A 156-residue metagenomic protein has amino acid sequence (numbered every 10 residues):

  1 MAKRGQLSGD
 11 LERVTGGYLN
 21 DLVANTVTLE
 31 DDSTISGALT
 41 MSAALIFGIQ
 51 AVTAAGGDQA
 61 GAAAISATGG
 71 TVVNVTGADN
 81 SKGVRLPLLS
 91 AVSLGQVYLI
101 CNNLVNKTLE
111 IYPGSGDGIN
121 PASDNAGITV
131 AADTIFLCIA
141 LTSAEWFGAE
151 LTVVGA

Functional and structural regions predicted by a protein language model:
A2-T68: Intrinsic low-complexity, repeat-rich intrinsically disordered segments enriched in small/flexible residues
G5, E12-V14, Y18-N20, V84-L86 (+2 more regions): Extended low-polarity, hydrophobic cluster-rich segments
A38-S115, L141-A156: Exposed extracellular interaction/assembly regions and N-terminal maturation sites
G116-A126: Extracellular beta-sheet repeat scaffolds used for adhesion and glycan interaction
A131-A144: Extracellular disulfide-bonded cysteine-rich modules/repeats
